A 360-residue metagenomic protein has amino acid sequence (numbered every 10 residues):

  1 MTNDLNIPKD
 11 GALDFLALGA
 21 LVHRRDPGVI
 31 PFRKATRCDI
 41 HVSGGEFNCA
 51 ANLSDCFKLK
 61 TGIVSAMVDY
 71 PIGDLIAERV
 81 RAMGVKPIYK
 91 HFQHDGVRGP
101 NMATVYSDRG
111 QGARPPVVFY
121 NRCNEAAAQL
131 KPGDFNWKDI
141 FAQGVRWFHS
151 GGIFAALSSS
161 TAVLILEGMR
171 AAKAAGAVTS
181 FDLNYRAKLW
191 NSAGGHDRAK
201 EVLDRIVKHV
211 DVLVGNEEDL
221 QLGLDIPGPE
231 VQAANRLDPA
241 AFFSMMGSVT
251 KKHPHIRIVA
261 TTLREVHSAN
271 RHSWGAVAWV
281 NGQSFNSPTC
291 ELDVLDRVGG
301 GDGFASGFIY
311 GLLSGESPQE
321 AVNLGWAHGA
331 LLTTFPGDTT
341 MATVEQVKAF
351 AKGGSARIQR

Functional and structural regions predicted by a protein language model:
M1-F32: Positively charged, low-complexity intrinsically disordered leader regions
P31-A51: Short catalytic helix/loop segments, enriched in acidic residues and glycine and frequently bearing histidine
H41, C49-K60, A82, G311-S314: Alpha-helix C-terminal capping segments
K60-A155, V347-R360: Conserved N-terminal subdomain of the carbohydrate kinase-like
L164-G176, E201-H209: Catalytic-core regions built around general acid/base machinery
G176-S180, L189: Short beta-strand/loop segments at the ligand-binding rim of alpha/beta enzyme cores
K188-N281: Conserved phosphate/ATP/ADP-binding segment of small-molecule kinases
A269, F285-G354, I358-R360: Conserved post-catalytic alpha-helical subdomain immediately downstream of the catalytic base and nucleotide-binding
